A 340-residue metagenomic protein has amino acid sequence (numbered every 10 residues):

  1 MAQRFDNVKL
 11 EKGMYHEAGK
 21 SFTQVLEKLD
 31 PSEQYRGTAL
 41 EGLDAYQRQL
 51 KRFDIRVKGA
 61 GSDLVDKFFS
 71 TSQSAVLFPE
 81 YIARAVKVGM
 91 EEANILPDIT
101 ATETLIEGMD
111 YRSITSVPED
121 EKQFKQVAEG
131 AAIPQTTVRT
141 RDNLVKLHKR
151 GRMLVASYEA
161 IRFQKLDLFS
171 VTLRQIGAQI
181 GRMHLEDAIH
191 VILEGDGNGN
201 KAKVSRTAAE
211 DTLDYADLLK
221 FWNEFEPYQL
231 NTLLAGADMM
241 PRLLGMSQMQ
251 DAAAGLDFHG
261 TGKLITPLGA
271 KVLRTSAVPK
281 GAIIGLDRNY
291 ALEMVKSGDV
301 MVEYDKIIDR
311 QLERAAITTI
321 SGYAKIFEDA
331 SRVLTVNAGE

Functional and structural regions predicted by a protein language model:
M1-A75, E340: Intrinsically disordered, low-complexity terminal tails
L43, S247-E340: Sequence/fold signature of self-assembling virion shell proteins
L64-R150: Assembly/oligomerization interface modules of large self-assembling protein complexes
K125, Q164-K165, R242-L244, I326: Short helix/loop capping segments that flank catalytic or ligand/cofactor-binding pockets
T140, D217-F221, V300-V302: Glycine-rich, charged/polar anion/phosphate-binding loops that engage phosphate groups from diverse ligands
R150-F225, E340: Alpha-helical scaffold segments that mediate packing/assembly in large oligomeric complexes
Y158-A160, A237, T319: Short, flexible loop/turn elements at secondary-structure junctions
G197-L264: Extended, solvent-exposed, turn-rich assembly/linker loops in the middle of proteins
